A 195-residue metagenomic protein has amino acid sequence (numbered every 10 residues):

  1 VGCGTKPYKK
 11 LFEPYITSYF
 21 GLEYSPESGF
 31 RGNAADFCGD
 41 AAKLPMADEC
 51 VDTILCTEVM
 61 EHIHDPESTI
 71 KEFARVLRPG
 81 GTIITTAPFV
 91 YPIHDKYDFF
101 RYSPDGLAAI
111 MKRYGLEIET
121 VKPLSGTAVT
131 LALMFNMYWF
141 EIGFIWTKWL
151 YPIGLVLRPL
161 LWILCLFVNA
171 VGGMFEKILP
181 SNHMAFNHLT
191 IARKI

Functional and structural regions predicted by a protein language model:
V1-D95, P104-D105, A192-R193: Conserved SAM-binding loop
C38, H64-E72, V76, T82-I195: S-adenosyl-L-methionine-dependent methyltransferase catalytic module, highlighting the catalytic core
